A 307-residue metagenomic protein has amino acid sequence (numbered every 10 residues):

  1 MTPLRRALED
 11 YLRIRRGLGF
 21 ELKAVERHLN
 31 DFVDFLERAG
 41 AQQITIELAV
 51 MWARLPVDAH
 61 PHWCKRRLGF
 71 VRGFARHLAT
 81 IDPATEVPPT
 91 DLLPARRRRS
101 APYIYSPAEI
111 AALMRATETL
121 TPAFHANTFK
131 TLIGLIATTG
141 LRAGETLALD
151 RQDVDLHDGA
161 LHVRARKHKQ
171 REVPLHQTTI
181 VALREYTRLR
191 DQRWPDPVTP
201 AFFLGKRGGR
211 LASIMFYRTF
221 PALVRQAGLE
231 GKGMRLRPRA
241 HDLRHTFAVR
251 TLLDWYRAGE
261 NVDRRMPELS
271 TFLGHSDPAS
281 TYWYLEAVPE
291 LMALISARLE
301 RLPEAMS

Functional and structural regions predicted by a protein language model:
M1-S307: Conserved catalytic core of the tyrosine transesterase superfamily
